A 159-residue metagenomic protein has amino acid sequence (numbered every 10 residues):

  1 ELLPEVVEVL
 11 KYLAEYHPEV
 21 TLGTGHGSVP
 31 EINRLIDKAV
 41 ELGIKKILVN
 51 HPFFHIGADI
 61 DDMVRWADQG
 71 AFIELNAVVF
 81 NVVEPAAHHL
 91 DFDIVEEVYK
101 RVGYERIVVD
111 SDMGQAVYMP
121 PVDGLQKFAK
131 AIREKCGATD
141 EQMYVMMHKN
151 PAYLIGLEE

Functional and structural regions predicted by a protein language model:
E1-A58: Divalent metal-binding pocket/active-site signature
K11-H17, I36-E41, D62-G70, E96-Y104: Acidic (Asp/Glu)-rich catalytic clusters
L13-V20, A77-F80, M113-A116: Active-site-proximal beta-alpha loop/turn segments in soluble metabolic enzymes
L22-T24, I47-N50, I73-L75, I107-S111: Hydrophobic faces of well-ordered beta-strands that scaffold small-molecule active sites in alpha/beta enzyme cores
I32-K38, A58-W66, V83-E96, Q115-K130 (+1 more regions): Histidine/acidic-residue-rich catalytic or RNA/ligand-binding cores of hydrolases and nuclease-related proteins
G70-V83: His/Asp/Glu-enriched short active-site or ligand-binding loop at hydrolase and phosphoryl-transfer sites
N76, Y104-P121: Short acidic/histidine-rich active-site segments
G124-E159: Mid-to-C-terminal alpha-helical segments outside catalytic/metal-binding sites
